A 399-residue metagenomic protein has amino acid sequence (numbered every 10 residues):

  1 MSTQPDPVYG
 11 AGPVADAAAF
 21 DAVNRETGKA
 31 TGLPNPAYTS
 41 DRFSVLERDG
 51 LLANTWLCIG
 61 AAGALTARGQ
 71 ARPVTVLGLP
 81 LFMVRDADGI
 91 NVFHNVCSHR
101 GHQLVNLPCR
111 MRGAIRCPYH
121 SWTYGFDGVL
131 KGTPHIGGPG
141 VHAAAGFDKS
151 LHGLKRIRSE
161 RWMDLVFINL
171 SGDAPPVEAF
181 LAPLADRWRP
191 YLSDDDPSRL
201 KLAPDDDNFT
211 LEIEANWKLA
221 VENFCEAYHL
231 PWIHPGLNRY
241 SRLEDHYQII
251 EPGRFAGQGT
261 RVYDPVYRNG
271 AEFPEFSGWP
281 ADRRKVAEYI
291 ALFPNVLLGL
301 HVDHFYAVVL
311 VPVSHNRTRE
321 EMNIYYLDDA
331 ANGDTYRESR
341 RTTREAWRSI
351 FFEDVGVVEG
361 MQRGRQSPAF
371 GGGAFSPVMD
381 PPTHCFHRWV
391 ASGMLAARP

Functional and structural regions predicted by a protein language model:
S2-P108, R158-S159: N-terminal pre-ligand scaffold of iron-sulfur
S2-Q4, V84, H94-N95, E160-R161 (+1 more regions): C-terminal catalytic domain of Rieske-type non-heme iron oxygenases
A11-D41, C109-S121, K155-M163, N238-F273: N-terminal short leaders/motifs
A53-A64, H135-A143, I290-P294: Short Pro/Gly-enriched beta-strand edge/turn motifs at strand-loop
T55, L77-L79, K155, F293 (+1 more regions): Short beta-strand or tight-loop elements that sit immediately N-terminal to catalytic metal-binding acidic residues
G60-L65, F147-K149, K285-Y289, N323: Short linear motifs in intrinsically disordered
A64-G172, E178-D186: Rieske [2Fe-2S] iron-sulfur-binding domain
